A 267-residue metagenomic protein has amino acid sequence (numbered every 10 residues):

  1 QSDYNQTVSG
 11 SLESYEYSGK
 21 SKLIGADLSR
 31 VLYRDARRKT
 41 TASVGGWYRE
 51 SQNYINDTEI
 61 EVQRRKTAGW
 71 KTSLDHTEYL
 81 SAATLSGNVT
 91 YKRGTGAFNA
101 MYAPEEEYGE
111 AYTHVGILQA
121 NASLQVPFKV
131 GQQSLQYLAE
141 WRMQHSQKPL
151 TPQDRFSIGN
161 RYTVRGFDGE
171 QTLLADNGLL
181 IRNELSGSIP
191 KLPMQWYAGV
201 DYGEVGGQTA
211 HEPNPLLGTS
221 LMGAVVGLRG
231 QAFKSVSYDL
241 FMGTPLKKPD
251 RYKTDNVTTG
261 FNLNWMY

Functional and structural regions predicted by a protein language model:
Q1-L74: Transmembrane beta-barrel wall of Gram-negative outer-membrane proteins
Q1-S2, T41-R49, N88-K92, L138-Q144 (+3 more regions): Transmembrane beta-strands of outer-membrane beta-barrel proteins
Y4, S14-G19, T58-R64, A103-E110 (+3 more regions): Flexible, surface-exposed loop regions and adjacent strand-edge segments of Gram-negative outer-membrane beta-barrel
Q6, D35-T40, L80-L85, K129-Q132 (+2 more regions): Repeated loop/turn-to-beta-strand initiation elements of outer-membrane beta-barrel proteins
G19, L173-N177, L246-V257: Solvent-exposed loop/turn segments connecting transmembrane beta-strands in outer-membrane beta-barrel proteins
R30-L32, H76-E78, L124-F128, L185-I189 (+3 more regions): Residue-level signature of outer-membrane beta-barrel architecture
Q52-Q195, G199-Y202, G206-Q208: C-terminal outer-membrane beta-barrel translocator/porin domains of Gram-negative envelope proteins and their
L228-G230, V236, D255-Y267: Outer-membrane beta-barrel "beta-signal"
